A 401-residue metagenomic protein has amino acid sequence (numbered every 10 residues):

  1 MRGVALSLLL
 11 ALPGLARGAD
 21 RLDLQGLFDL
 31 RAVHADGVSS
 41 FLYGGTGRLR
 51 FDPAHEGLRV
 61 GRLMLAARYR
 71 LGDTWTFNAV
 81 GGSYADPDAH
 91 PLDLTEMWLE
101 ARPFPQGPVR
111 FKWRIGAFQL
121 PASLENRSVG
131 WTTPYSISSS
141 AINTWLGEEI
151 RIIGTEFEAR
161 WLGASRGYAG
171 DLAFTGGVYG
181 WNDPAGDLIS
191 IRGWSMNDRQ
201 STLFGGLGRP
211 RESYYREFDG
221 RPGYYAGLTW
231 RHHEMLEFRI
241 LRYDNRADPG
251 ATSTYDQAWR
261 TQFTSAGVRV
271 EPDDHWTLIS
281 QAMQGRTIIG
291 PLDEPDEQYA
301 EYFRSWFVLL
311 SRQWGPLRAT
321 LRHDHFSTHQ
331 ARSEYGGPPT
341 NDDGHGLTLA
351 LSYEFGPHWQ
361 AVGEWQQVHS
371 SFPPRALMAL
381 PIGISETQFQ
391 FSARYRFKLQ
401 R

Functional and structural regions predicted by a protein language model:
M1-S7: Sec-dependent signal peptide recognition, specifically the positively charged N-region followed immediately by
G3, G18, Y395-F397: Positively charged, low-complexity intrinsically disordered regions
S7-G18: Hydrophobic h-region of N-terminal signal peptides that target proteins for export in Gram-negative bacteria
G18-R21, P91, A101-W113, E148-V308: Signature for the C-terminal beta-barrel architecture of outer-membrane proteins
D20-A35, A54-S190, T229-L236, L309-R312 (+4 more regions): Outer membrane beta-barrel
V33-G61, I191-G193, R211-S213: Surface-exposed strand-loop-strand hairpins of Gram-negative outer-membrane beta-barrel proteins
S39, D52, M97-A101, L236-R401: Outer-membrane beta-barrel pore domains
G45-G47, H55, A79, I137-S138 (+2 more regions): General secondary-structure edge motif
